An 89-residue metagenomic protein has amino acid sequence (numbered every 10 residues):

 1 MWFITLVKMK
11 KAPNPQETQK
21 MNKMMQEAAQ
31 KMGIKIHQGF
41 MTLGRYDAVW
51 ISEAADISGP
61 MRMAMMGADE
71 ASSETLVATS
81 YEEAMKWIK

Functional and structural regions predicted by a protein language model:
M1-K31, K35-Y46, A55-S58, T79-K89: Short S/T/G/P-rich N-terminal loop/turn motif that feeds into the first structured element of a domain
K20-M21, G59-D69: Short amphipathic alpha-helices in soluble, non-transmembrane regions that often serve as interface/regulatory elements
E70-E82: Conserved short beta-strand edge segments in small beta-sheet-based binding/regulatory domains
